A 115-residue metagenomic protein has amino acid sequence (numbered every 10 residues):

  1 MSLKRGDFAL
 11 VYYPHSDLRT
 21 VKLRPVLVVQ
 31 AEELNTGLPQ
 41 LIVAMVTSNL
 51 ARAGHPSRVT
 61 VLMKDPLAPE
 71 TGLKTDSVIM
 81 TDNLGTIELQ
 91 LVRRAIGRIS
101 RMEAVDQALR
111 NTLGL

Functional and structural regions predicted by a protein language model:
M1-L115: Conserved functional hotspots at enzyme active or ligand-binding sites that engage polyanionic ligands
